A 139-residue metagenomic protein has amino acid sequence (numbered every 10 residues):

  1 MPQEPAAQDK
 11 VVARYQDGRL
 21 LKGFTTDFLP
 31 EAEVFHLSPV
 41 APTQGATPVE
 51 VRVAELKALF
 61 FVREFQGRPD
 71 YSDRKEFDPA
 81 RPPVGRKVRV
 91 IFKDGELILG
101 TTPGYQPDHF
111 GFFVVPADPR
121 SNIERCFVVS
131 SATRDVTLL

Functional and structural regions predicted by a protein language model:
M1-L139: Conserved RNA-binding domains used in RNP assembly and mRNA/RNA metabolism
